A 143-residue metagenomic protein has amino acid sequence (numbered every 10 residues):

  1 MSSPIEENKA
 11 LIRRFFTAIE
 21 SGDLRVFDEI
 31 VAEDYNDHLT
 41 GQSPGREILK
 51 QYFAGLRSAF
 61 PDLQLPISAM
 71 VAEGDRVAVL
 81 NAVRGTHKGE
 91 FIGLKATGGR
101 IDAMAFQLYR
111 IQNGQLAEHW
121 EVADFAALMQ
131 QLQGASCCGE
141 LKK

Functional and structural regions predicted by a protein language model:
M1-K143: C-terminal and inter-domain tail/linker signature
